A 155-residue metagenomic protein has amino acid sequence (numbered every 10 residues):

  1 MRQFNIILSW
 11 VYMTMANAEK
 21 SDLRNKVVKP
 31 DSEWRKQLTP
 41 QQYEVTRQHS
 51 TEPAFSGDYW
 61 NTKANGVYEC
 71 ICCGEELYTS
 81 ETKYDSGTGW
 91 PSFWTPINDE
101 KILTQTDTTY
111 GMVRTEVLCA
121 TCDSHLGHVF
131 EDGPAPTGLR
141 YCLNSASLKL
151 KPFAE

Functional and structural regions predicted by a protein language model:
Q3-A18: Sec-dependent N-terminal signal peptides of Gram-negative exported proteins
T14, N25-V27, D31, R35-E69 (+1 more regions): A short Gly-Trp-Pro
E19-N25: Extreme N-terminus of proteins, especially the signal/transit-peptide cleavage junction and the first residues
